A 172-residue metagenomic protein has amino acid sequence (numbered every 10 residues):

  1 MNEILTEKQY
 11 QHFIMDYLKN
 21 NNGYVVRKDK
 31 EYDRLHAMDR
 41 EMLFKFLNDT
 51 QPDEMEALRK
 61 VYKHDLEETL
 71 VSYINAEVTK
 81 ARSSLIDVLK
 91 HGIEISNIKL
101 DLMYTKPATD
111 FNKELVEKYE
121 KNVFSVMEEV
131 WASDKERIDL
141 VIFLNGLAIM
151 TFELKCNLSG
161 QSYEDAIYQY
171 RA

Functional and structural regions predicted by a protein language model:
M1-A172: An alpha-helical interface "stripe"
